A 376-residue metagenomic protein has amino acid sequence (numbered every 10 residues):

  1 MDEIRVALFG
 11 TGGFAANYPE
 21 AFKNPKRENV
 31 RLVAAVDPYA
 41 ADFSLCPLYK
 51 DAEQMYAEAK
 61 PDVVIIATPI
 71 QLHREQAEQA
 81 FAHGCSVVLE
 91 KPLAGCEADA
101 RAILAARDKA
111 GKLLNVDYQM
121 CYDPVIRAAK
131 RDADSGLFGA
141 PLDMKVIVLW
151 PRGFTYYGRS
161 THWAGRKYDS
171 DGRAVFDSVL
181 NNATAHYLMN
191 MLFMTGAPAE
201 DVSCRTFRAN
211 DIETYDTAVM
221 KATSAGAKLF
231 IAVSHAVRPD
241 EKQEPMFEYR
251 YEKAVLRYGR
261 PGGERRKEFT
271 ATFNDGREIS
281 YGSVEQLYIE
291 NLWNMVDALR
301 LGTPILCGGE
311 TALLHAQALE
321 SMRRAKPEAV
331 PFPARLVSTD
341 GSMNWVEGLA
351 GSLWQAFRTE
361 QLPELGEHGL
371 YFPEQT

Functional and structural regions predicted by a protein language model:
M1-L45, W163, Q375: N-terminal Rossmann-like dinucleotide-binding module
N29-V33, L301-L314: Glycine- and charged-residue-rich phosphate/anionic-cofactor binding loop of Rossmann-like
A34, V63, D143: Short, Asp-centered acidic motifs that coordinate Mg2+ and/or phosphate in catalytic or ligand-binding sites
P47-D51: Short acidic-hydrophobic, aromatic-tinged amphipathic segments that line or gate anion-handling sites
E58, V63, P69-I70, R74-C121 (+1 more regions): Beta-strand-loop-alpha-helix segment that lines the small-molecule cofactor/substrate pocket of alpha/beta enzymes
T68-P69, S234: Short glycine-/small-residue-rich Rossmann-like dinucleotide-binding loops
C121-S203, R208-D211: Predominantly a Rossmann-like dinucleotide-binding segment in NAD(P)-dependent oxidoreductases
F176, N182-I305, L319-R323, P333-T376: Contiguous beta-strand/loop segments that form the cofactor/metal-binding neighborhood of enzyme cores
